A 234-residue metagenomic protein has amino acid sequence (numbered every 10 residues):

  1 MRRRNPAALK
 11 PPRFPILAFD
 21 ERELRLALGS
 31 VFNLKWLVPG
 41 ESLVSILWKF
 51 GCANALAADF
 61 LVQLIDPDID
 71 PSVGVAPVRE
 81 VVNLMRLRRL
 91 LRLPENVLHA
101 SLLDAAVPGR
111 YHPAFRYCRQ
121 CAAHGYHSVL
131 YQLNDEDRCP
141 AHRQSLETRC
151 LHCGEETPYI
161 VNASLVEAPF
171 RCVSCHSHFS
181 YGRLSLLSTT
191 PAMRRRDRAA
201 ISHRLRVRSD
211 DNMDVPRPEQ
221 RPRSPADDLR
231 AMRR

Functional and structural regions predicted by a protein language model:
M1-A114, R119, G125-H127, A192-R194 (+2 more regions): A structured, charge-rich N-terminal accessory region that forms the first stable segment of a protein and links
S101-F115, H127-L133, P140-L146, V161-E167: Short, flexible, mixed-charge glycine/proline-rich loop motifs that serve as phosphate/nucleic-acid-contacting
Q120-C121, R138-A141, H152, S174: Short, cysteine/histidine-rich loop/knuckle motifs that typically chelate Zn2+
C121-A123, N134, E155: Secondary-structure-rich domain cores
E147-R234: Domain-exit/linker segments immediately C-terminal to small folded modules
